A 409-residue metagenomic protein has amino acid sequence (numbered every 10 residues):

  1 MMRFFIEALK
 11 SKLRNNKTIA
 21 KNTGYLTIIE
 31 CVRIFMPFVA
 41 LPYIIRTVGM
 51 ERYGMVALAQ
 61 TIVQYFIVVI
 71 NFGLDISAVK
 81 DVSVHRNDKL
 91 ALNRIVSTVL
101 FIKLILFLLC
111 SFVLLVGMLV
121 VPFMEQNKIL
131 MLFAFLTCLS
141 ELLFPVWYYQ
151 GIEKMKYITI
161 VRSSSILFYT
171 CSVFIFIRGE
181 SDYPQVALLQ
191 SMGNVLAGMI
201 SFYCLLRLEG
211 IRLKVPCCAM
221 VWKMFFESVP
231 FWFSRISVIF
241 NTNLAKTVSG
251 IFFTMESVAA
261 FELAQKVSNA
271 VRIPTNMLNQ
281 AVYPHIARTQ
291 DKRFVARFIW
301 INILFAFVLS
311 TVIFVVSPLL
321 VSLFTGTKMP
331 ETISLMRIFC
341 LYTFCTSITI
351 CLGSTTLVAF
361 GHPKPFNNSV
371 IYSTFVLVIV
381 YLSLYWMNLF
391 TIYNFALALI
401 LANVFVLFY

Functional and structural regions predicted by a protein language model:
R3, E7, K17-D75, T170 (+5 more regions): Signature of the first transmembrane helix
R3-E7, N15, A78, F144-K156 (+6 more regions): C-terminal transmembrane helix end/exit motif
R3-N15, I19, K156, Y183-Q190 (+3 more regions): Interhelical loop/hinge segments that connect adjacent transmembrane helices in multipass membrane
A20, M118-A134, V316-S347, L389 (+1 more regions): Interfacial segments at transmembrane-helix termini and the short loops linking adjacent helices
K21-R33, A59, Q64, V68-M118 (+2 more regions): Membrane-water interface segments that mark the loop-to-transmembrane alpha-helix transition
I45-Y53, L119-E125, I152-Y157, S163-M199 (+3 more regions): Membrane-interface helix-loop junctions in multi-pass transport and translocation proteins
N71-N87, S268-D291, G353-A359: Helix-loop junctions and terminal segments of transmembrane helices in multi-pass membrane transport/translocation
C138-V161, R288, T343-I371: Membrane-interface junctions at transmembrane-helix termini in multi-pass inner-membrane proteins
